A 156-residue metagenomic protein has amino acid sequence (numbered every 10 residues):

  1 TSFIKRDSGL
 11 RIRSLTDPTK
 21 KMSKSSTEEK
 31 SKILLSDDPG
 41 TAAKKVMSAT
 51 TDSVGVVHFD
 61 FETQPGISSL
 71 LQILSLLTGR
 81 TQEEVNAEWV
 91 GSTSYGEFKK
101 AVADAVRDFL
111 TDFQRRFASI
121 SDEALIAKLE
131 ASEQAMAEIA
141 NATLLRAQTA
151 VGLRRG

Functional and structural regions predicted by a protein language model:
T1-G156: Conserved nucleotide- and phosphate/pyrophosphate-binding catalytic cores in adenylate/nucleotidyl-handling enzymes
